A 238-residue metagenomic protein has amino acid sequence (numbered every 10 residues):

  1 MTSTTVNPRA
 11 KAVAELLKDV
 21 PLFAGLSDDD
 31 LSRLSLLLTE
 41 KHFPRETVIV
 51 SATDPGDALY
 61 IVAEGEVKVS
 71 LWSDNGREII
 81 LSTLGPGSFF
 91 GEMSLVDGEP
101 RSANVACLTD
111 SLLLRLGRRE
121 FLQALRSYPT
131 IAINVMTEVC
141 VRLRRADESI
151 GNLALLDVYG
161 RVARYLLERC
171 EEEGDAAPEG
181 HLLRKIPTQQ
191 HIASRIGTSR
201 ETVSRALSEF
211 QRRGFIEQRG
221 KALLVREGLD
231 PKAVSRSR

Functional and structural regions predicted by a protein language model:
M1-R45, S94-L95: Cyclic nucleotide-binding regulatory module and flanking cytosolic helices
L22, T47-D110: Cyclic nucleotide-binding regulatory domains
S82-R144: Cyclic-nucleotide recognition modules
L108, R126-G197, R213: Polybasic "coupling" helices that flank or enter modular domains
E173-G174, P178, T188, A222-R238: Short, cationic-aromatic polyanion-contact patches
Q211-E217: A short, conserved structural fragment
